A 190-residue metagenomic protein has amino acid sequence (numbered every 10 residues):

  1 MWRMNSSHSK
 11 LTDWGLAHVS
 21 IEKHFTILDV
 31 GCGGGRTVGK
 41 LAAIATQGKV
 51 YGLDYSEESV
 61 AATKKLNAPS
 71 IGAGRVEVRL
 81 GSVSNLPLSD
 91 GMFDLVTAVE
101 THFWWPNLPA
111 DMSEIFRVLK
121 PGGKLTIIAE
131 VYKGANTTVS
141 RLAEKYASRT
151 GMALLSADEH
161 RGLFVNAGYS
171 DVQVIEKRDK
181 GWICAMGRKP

Functional and structural regions predicted by a protein language model:
M1-N5, K124-M186: C-terminal alpha-helical "lid/dimerization" subdomain adjacent to the S-adenosyl-L-methionine
S6-F25: Conserved alpha-helix/loop element of class I SAM-dependent methyltransferases that forms part of the SAM/SAH-binding
A17-E22, A43, L86-P87: Glycine-rich helix-loop-beta junction characteristic of Rossmann-like nucleotide cofactor-binding loops
L28-N85: Class I SAM-dependent methyltransferase SAM/SAH-binding core
Q47, L119-L125: Short glycine-dipeptide loop
S84-V96: A short acidic, Gly/Pro-enriched loop at the edge of an enzyme's catalytic core that lines a small-molecule cofactor
L95-L108: A short SAM/SAH-binding and catalytic strip from SAM-dependent methyltransferases
P109-P121: A short glycine-rich, Lys/Arg-flanked "PGG" loop and its adjoining helix->strand segment in the class I
